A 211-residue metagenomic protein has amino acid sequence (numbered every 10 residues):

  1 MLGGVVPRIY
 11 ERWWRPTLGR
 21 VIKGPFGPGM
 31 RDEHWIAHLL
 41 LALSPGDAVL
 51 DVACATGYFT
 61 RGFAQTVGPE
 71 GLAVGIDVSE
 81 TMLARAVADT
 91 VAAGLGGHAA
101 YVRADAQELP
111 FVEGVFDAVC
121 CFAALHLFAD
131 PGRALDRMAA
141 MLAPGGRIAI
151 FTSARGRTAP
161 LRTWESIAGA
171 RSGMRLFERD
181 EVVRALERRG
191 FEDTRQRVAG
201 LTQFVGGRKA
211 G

Functional and structural regions predicted by a protein language model:
M1-S44, Y58, G62, R85 (+1 more regions): Conserved class I S-adenosyl-L-methionine
A48-E108: Class I SAM-dependent methyltransferase SAM/SAH-binding core
Q107-A118: A short acidic, Gly/Pro-enriched loop at the edge of an enzyme's catalytic core that lines a small-molecule cofactor
A118-D130: A short SAM/SAH-binding and catalytic strip from SAM-dependent methyltransferases
G132-P144: A short glycine-rich, Lys/Arg-flanked "PGG" loop and its adjoining helix->strand segment in the class I
R147-R171: Conserved class I S-adenosyl-L-methionine
M174-R189: Short alpha-helix
R189-G211: Core SAM-dependent methyltransferase catalytic element
